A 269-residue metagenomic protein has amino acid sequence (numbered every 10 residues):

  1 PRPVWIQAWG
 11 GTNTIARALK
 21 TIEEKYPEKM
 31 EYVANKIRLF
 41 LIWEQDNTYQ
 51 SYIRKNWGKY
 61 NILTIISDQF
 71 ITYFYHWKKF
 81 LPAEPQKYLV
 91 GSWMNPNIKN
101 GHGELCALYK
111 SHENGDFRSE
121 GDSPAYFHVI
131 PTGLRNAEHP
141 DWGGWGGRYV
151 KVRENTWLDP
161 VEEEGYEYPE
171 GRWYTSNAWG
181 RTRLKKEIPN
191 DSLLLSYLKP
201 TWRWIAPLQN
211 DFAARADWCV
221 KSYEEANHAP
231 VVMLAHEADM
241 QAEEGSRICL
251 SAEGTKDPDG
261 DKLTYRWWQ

Functional and structural regions predicted by a protein language model:
P1-C249, T255-Q269: N-terminal acidic, glycine/proline-rich low-complexity segments
